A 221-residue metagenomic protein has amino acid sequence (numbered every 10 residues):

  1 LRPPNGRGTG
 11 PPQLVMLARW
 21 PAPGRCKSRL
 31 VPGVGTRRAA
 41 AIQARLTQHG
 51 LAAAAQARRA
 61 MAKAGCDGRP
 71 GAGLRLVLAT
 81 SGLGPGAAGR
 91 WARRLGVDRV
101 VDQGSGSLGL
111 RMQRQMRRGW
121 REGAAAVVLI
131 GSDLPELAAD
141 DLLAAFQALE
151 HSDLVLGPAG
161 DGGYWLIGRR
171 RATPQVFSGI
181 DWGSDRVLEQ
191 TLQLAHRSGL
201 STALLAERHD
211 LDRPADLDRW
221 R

Functional and structural regions predicted by a protein language model:
L1-L30: N-terminal nucleotide-binding beta1-loop-alpha1 segment
Q43-G65, P70-G71: A short, N-terminal amphipathic alpha-helix
L74-G82: Short beta-strand/loop segment that forms part of the nucleotide-sugar
G89-A126: Short phosphate-binding loop-to-helix
V128-I130: Short aromatic-hydrophobic micro-motifs that form the base-stacking/packing surface for donor nucleotide recognition
L137-D161: Conserved donor-nucleotide/metal-binding helix-loop-beta segment in metal-dependent transferases, i.e., the alpha-helix
T173-L194: Short, glycine-/small-residue-rich phosphate/pyrophosphate-handling segment
E189-R221: Conserved alpha/beta core of the MobA/IspD/sugar-nucleotide pyrophosphorylase nucleotidyltransferase superfamily
